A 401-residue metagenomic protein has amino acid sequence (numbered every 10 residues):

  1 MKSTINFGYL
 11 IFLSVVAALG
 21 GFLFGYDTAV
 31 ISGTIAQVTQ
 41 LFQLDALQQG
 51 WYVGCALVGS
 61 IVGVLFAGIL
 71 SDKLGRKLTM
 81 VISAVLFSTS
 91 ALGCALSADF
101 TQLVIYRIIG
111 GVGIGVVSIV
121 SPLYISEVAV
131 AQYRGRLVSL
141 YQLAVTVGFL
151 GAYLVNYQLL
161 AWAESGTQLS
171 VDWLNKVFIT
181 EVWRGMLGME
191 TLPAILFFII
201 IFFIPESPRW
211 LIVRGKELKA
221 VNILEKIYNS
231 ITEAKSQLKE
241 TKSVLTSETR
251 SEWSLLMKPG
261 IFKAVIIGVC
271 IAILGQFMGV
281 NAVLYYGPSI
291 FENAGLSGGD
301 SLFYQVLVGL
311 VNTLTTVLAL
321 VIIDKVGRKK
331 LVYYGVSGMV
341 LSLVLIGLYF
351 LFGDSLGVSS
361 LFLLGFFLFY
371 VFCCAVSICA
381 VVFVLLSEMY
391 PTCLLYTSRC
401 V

Functional and structural regions predicted by a protein language model:
M1-K219, I223-E225, L245-R399: Alpha-helical transmembrane bundle of multi-pass membrane proteins
L224-K242: Non-transmembrane, juxtamembrane loop and terminal tail segments of multi-pass eukaryotic membrane proteins
